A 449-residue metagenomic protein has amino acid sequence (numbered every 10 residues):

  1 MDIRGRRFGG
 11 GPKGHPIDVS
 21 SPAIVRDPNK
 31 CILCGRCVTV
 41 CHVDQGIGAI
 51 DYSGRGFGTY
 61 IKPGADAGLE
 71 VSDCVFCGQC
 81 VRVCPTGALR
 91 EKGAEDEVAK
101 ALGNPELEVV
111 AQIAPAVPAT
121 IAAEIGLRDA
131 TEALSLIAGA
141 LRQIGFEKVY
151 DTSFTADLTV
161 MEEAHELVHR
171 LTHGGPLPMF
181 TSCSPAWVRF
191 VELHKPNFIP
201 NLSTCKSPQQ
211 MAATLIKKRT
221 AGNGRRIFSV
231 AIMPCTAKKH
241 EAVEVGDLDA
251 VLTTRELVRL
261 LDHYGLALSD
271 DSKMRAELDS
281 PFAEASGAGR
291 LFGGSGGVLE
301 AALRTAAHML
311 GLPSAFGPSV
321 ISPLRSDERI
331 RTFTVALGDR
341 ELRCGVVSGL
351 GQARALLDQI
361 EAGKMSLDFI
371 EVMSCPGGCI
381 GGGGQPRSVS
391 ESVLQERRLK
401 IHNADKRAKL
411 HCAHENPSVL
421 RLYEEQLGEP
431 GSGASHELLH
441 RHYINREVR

Functional and structural regions predicted by a protein language model:
M1-F76, R82, L89-N104, E108: Fe-S ferredoxin-like electron-transfer domains and their immediately adjacent linker/connector regions across
G10-S20, P63, C77, T120 (+4 more regions): Generic signal for short, ordered secondary-structure residues within or immediately flanking folded domains
C37, D44-G46, C80, P85 (+4 more regions): Short loop/turn motifs at secondary-structure junctions
E91-R449: Iron-sulfur-associated redox domains of electron-transfer enzymes in respiratory and anaerobic energy metabolism
